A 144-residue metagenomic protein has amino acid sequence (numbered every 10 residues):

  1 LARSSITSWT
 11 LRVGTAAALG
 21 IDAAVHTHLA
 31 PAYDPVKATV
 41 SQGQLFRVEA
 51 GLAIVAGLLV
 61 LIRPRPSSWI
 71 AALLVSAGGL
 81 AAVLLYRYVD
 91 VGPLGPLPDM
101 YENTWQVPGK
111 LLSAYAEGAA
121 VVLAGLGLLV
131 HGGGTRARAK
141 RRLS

Functional and structural regions predicted by a protein language model:
L1-S144: Membrane-interface extramembranous regions
